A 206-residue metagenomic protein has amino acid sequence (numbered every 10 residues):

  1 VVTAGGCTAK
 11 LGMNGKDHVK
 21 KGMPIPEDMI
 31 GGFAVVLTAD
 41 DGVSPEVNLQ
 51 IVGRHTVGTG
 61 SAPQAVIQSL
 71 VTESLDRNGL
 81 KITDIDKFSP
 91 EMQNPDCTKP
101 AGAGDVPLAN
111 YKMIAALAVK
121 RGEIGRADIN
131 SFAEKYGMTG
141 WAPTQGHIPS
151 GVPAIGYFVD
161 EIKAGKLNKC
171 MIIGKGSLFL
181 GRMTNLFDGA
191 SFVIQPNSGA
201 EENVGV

Functional and structural regions predicted by a protein language model:
V1, G5, V36-L37, Q145-G165: Active-site-proximal alpha-helical scaffold in enzymes
T3-K10, G174-F179: Acidic, glycine-rich active-site loops and adjacent beta-strand->loop/helix elements that engage anionic groups
T8-D17, V152-G156: Active-site-adjacent elements of ketosynthase-type condensing enzymes
N14-K87, A115, E123-I124, I129 (+3 more regions): Condensing-enzyme catalytic core mediating Claisen C-C bond formation in acyl metabolism
D86-T98, G137-H147: A short beta-alpha structural unit
N94-A118, R182-D188: Short glycine/threonine-rich loop-to-helix capping motif typified by GTGT followed within a few residues by an Asp-Pro
A101-G104, L108, A115, G140-P149 (+1 more regions): C-terminal transmembrane helix-loop-helix hairpin of multi-pass membrane proteins
P153-V159, G165-I173, S177-M183, A190-V193: Hydrophobic alpha/beta core scaffold segments
